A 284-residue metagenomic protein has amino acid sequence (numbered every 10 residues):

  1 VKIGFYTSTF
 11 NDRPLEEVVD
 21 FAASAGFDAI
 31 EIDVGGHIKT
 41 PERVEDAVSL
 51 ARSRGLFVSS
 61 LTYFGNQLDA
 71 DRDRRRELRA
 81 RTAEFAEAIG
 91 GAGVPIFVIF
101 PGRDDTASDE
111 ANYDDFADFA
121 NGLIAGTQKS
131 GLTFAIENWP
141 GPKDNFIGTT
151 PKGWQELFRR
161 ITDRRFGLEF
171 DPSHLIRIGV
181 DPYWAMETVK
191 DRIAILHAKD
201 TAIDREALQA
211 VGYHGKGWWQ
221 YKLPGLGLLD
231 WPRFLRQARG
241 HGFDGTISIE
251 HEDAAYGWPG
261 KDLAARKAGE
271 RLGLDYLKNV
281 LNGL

Functional and structural regions predicted by a protein language model:
V1-G26, R52, G93, P151-F170 (+1 more regions): Histidine-acidic metal/acid-base catalytic patches
V1-G4, S59-D69: N-terminal small/glycine-rich loop or linker at the start of catalytic domains across soluble metabolic enzymes
S8-L15, I32-V44, N66-R76, R103-S108 (+6 more regions): Acidic-and-aromatic substrate-binding clefts and catalytic sites of carbohydrate-active enzymes
E16-E17, R52-S53, D71-L168, R177 (+2 more regions): Active-site acidic/histidine proton-transfer and metal-coordination neighborhood in alpha/beta enzyme cores
D28-A29, F57, P95, T133 (+1 more regions): Residue-level detector of anion-binding/catalytic polar loops
E31, S60-T62, V98, A135 (+2 more regions): Conserved beta-strand positions in the central sheet of alpha/beta enzyme cores
T40-L56: Glycine-rich, positively charged N-terminal anion/phosphate-binding segment
E42-A47, E84-F85, K152, R233: Alpha-helical scaffolding within the catalytic cores of extracellular/periplasmic polymer-degrading hydrolases
